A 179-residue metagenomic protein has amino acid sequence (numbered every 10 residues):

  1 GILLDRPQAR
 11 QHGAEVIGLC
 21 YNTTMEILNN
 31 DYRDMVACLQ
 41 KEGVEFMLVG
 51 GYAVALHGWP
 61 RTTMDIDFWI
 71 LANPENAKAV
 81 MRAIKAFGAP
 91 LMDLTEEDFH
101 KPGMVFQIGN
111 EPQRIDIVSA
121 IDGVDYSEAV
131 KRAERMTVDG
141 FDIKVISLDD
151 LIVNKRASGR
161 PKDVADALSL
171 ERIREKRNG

Functional and structural regions predicted by a protein language model:
I2-G179: Compositionally biased terminal segments of proteins
